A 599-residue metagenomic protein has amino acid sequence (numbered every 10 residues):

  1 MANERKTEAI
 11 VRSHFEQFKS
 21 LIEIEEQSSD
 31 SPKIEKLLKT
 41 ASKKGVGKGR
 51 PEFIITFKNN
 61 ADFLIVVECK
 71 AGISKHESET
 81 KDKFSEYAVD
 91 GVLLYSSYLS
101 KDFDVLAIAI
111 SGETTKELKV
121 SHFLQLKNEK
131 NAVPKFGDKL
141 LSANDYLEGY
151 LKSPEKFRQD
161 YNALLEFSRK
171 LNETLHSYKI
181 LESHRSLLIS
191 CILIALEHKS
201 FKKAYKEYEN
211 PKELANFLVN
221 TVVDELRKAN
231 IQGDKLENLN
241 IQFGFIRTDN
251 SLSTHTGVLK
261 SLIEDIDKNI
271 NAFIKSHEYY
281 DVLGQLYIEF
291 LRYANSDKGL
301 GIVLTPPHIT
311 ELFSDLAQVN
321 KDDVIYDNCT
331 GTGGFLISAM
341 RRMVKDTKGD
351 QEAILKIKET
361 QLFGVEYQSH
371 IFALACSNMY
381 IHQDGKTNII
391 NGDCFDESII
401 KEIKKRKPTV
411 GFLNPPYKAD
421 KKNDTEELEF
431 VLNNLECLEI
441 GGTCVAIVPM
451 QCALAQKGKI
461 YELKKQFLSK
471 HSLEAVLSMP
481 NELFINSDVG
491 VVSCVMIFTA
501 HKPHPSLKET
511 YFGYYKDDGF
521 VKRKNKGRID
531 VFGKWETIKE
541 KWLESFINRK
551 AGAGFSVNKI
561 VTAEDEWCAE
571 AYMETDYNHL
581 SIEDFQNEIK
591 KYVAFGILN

Functional and structural regions predicted by a protein language model:
M1-E16: Nuclease catalytic cores
I24-F63: Active-site metal-binding core of divalent-cation-utilizing nuclease and nuclease-like domains
F53-I55, F63-E77, Y95: Conserved catalytic cores of phosphodiester-cleaving nucleases, focusing on short active-site segments
I73-H76, Y161-L181, E264-N271: Short amphipathic alpha-helical segments and their helix-coil junctions
S74-H76, T80-K83, V133-Y146, N391 (+2 more regions): A conserved structural/catalytic subdomain of Rossmann-like adenosyl-cofactor enzymes
E79-E129: Nucleic-acid nuclease catalytic cores
S190-Y293: Long recognition/docking surfaces used for binding and targeting
G299-D420, L428-E429, E436, M450: Conserved S-adenosyl-L-methionine
